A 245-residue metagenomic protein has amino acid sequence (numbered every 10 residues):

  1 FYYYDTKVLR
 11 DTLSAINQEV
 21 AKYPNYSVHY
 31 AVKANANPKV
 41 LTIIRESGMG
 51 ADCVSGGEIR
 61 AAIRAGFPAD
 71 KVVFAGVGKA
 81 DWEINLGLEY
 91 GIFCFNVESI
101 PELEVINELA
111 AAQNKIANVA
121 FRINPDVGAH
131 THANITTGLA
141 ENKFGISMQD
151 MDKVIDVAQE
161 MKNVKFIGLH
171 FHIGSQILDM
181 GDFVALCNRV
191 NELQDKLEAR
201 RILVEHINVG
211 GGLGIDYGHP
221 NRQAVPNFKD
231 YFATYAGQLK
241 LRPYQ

Functional and structural regions predicted by a protein language model:
F1-A117, D156-M161, K165, E192-I202: A charged N-terminal "starter" segment
Y4, K79, E98-P101, L139-Q149 (+2 more regions): Alpha-helix N-cap and loop-to-helix initiation/capping positions
A31-N37, V54-G57, V77-K79, E98-I100 (+5 more regions): Active-site beta-loop-alpha junctions enriched in small/polar residues
L41, L88, D126-K143, G168-D182 (+1 more regions): Active-site-proximal beta-alpha loop/turn segments in soluble metabolic enzymes
M49, V54, V77, A120 (+5 more regions): Generic hydrophobic/packing signal
E141-V157, K162-K165: Internal glycine-rich alpha/beta core junctions
S175-Q245: C-terminal active-site-proximal or functional interface alpha/beta core segments in diverse enzymes
